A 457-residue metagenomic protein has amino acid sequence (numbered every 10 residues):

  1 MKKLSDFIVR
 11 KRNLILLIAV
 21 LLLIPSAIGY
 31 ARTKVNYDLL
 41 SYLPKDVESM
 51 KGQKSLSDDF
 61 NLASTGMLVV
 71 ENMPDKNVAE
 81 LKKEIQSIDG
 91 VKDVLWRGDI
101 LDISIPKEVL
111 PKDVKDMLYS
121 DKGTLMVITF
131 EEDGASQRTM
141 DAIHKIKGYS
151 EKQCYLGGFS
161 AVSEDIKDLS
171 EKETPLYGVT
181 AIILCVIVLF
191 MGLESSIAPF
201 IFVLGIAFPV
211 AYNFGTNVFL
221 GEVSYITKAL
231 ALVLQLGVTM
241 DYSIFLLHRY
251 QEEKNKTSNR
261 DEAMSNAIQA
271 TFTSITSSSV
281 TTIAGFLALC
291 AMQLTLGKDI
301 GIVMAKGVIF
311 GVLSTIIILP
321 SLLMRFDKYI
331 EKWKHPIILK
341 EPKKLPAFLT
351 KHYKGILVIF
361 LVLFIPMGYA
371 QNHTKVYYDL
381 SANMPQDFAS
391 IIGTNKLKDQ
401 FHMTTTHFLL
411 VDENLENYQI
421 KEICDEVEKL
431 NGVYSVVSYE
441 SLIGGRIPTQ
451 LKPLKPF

Functional and structural regions predicted by a protein language model:
M1-V35, S41, G134-Y378: Membrane-embedded transmembrane helical bundles of large multi-pass transporters/channels
K45-G66, V70-S163, V376, S381-F457: Structured non-transmembrane domains adjacent to transmembrane bundles in polytopic membrane proteins
